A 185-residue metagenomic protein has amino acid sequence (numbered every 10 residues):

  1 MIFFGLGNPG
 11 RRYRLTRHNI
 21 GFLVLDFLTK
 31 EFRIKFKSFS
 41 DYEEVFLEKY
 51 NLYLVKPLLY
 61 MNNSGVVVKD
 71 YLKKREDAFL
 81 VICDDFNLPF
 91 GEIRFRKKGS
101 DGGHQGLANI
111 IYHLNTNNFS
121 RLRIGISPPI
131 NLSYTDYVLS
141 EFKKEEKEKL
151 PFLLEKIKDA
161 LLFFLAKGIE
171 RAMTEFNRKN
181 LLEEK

Functional and structural regions predicted by a protein language model:
I2-K97, A108-S120, I130-S133, E148-E155 (+1 more regions): Nucleotide and nucleotide-moiety/phosphate-recognizing core
R94-D101, V138-F142: Short glycine-enriched, charge-decorated loop/helix-capping segments at active-site entrances that position
G103-G106: Hydrophobic alpha-helical segments within soluble ligand-binding/sensing domains
S127: Flexible loop residues that form catalytic and substrate-binding hotspots at small-molecule/glycan-binding clefts
